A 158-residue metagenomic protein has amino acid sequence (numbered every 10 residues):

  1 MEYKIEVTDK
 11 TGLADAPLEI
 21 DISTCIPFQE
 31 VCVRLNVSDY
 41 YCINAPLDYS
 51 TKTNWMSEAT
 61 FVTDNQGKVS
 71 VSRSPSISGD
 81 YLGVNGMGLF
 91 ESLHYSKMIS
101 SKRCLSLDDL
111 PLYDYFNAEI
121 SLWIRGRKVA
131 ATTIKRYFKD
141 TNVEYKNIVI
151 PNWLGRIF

Functional and structural regions predicted by a protein language model:
E2-L13, L18-Q29, S50-N65, C104-F158: N-terminal cap/lid segment of alpha/beta-hydrolase-fold proteins
V33-R103, L107-D108: Ser/Thr-rich low-complexity repeats and stalk/linker segments
